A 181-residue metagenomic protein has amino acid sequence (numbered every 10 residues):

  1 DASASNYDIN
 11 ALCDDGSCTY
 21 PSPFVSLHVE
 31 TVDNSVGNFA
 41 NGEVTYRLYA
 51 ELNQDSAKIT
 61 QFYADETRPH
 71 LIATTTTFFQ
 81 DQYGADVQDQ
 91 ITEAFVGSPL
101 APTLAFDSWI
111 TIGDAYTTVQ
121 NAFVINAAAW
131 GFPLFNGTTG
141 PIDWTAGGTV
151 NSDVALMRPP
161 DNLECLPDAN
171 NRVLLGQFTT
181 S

Functional and structural regions predicted by a protein language model:
D1-S181: Primarily marks secretory-pathway-exposed extracellular/lumenal segments that are disulfide- and glycosylation-prone
